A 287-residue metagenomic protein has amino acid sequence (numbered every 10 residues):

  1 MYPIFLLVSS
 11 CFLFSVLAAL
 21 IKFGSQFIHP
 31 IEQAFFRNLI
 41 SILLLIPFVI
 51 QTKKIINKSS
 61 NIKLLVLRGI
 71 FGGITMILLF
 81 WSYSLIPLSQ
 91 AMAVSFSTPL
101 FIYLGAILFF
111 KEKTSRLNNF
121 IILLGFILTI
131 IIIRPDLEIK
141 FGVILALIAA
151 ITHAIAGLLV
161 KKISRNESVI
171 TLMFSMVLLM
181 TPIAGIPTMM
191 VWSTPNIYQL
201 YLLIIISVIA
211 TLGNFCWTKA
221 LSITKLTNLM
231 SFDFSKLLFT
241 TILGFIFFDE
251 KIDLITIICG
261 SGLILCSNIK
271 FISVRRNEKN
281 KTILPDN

Functional and structural regions predicted by a protein language model:
M1-F12, I42-L67, R116, R165 (+3 more regions): Membrane-interface interhelical linkers
M1-P3, F35, N57-N61, R134-I155 (+2 more regions): Juxtamembrane helix-entry segments on the extracytoplasmic side of multipass membrane proteins
C11-V16, I46, G69, G73-I77 (+6 more regions): Hydrophobic/small/kink-forming positions within alpha-helical transmembrane segments of polytopic membrane proteins
A19-K22, P30, L45, D136-P195 (+1 more regions): Transmembrane alpha-helical segments that form core, pore/gating elements of small-molecule transporters/exporters
F36, A91-S97, I163-L178, N214-I246: Helix-helix packing/entry segments at the starts of transmembrane helices
I40-L44, V94-L108, F120-L123, L179-I183 (+1 more regions): Alpha-helical transmembrane segments of compact multi-pass small-molecule transporters, enriched in specific families
S95, K111-I131, K140-V143, I197 (+2 more regions): Loop-to-transmembrane alpha-helix entry segments
F234-N287: C-terminal-most transmembrane helix of multi-pass membrane proteins
